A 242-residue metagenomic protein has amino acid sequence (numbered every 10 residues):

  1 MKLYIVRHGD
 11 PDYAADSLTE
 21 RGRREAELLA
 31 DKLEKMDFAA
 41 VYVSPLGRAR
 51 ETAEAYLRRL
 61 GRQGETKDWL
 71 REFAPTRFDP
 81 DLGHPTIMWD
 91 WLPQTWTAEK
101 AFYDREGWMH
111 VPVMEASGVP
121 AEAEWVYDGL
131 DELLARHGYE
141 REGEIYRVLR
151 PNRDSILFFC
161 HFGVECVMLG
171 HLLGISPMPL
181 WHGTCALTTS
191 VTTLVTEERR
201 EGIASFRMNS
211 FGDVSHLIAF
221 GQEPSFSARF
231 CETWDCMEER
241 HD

Functional and structural regions predicted by a protein language model:
M1-Y4: Extreme N-terminal starter segment of soluble prokaryotic enzymes
R7-E20: Glycine-rich N-terminal loop/short-helix segment of MobA-like nucleotidyltransferase
G9, F162, G212-V214: Active-site metal-binding loops of divalent metal-dependent hydrolases
L18-L33: Short catalytic helix/loop segments, enriched in acidic residues and glycine and frequently bearing histidine
A30-H110: Phosphate-coordination/substrate-recognition cap region in phosphate-metabolizing enzymes
P45-L46, W69, P151-G163: Short, well-ordered beta-to-alpha junction loops that form the rim of enzyme active sites and present histidine/acidic
F73-D90, I145-S155, V167-D242: Acidic, low-complexity terminal tails and accessory targeting/binding regions of phosphate-metabolizing enzymes
V111-I145: Internal catalytic-core helix/loop-beta-alpha segment that presents or stabilizes conserved functional determinants
